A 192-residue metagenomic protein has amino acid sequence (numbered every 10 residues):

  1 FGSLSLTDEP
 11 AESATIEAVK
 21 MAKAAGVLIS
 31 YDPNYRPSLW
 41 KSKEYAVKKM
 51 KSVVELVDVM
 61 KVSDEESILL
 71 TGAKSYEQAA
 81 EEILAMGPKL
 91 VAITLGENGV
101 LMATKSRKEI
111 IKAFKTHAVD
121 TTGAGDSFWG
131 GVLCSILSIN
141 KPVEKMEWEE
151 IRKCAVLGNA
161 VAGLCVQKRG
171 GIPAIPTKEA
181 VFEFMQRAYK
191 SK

Functional and structural regions predicted by a protein language model:
L4-E82, P88-K89, N98-G99: Conserved beta-alpha-beta core of the PfkB/ribokinase-like small-molecule kinase fold
K20-A24, G72-K192: Conserved phosphate-binding/catalytic region of the ribokinase-like
